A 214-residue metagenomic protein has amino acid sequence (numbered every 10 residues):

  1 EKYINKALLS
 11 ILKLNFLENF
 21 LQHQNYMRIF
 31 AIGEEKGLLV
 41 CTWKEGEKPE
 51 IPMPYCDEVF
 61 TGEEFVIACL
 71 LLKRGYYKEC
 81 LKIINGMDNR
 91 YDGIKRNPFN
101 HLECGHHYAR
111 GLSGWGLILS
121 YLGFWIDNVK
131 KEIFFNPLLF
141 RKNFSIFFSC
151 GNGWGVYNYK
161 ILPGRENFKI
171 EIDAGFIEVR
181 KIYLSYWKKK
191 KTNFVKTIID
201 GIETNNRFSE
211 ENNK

Functional and structural regions predicted by a protein language model:
E1-F60, D92-I94: Extended glycan-interaction surfaces of carbohydrate-active proteins
E34, E64-N212: Non-catalytic C-terminal accessory modules of carbohydrate-active enzymes
